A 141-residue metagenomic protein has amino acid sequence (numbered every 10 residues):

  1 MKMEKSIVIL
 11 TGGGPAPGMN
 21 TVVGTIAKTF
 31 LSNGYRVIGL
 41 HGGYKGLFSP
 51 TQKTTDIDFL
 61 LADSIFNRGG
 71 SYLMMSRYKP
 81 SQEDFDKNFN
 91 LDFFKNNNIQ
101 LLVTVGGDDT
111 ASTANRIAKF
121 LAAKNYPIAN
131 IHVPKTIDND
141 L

Functional and structural regions predicted by a protein language model:
K2-T51: N-terminal phosphate-binding or glycine-rich loops at protein starts, especially the Walker A/P-loop of NTPases
L10, L40, T104-V105, I131-V133: Structural motif
G13-M19, V105-S112: Gly/Ser/Thr-rich loops at beta-strand to alpha-helix junctions that form or flank small-molecule/cofactor-binding
T21-I26, D109-I128: Short Gly/Thr/Asp-enriched flexible loops that form oxyanion-binding sites at enzyme active sites
L31, K95, A122: Anion (oxyanion) recognition and catalysis
G34, H41, F120-L141: Short, acidic/small-residue loops that bind anionic groups at enzyme active sites
L47-Q100, D109-A111, V133, I137: Glycine-rich oxoanion-binding loops at beta->alpha junctions
